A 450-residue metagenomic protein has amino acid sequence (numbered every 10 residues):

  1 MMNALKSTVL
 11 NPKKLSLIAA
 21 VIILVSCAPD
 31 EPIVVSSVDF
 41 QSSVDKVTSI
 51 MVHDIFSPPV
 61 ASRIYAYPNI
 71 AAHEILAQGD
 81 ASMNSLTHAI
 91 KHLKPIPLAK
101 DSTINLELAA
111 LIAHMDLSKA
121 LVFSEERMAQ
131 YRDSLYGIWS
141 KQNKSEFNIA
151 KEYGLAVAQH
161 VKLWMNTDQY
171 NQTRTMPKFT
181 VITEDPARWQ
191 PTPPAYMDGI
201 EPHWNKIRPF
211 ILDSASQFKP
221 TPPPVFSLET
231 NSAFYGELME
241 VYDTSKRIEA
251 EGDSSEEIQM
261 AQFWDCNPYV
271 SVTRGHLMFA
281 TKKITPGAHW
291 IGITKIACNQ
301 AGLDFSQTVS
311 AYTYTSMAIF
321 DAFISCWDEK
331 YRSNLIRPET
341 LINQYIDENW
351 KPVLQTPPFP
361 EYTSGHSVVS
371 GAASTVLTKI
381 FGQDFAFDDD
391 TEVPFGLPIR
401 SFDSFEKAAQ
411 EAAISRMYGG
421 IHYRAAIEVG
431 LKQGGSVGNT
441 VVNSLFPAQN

Functional and structural regions predicted by a protein language model:
N3-S16: Bacterial N-terminal signal peptides that target proteins for export
L17-V21: Hydrophobic helical h-region of N-terminal Sec-dependent signal peptides in bacterial secretory/periplasmic proteins
I23-S26: C-terminal motif of bacterial Sec signal peptides marking the signal peptidase cleavage site
A28-N450: Acidic/polar surface patches and capping/hinge elements
